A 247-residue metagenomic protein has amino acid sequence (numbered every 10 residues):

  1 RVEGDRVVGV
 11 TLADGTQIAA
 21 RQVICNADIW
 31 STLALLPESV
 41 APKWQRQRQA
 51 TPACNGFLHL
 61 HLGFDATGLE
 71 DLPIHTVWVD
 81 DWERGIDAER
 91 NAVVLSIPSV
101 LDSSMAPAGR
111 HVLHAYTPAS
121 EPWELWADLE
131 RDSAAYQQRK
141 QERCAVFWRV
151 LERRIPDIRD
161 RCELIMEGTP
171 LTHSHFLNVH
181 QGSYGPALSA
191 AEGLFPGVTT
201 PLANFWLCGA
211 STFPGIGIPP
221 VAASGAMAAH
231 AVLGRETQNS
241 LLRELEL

Functional and structural regions predicted by a protein language model:
R1-A108: Mid-domain catalytic core of redox enzymes that form a hydrophobic substrate pocket/lid adjacent to a catalytic redox
V2-E3, V232-L247: Active-site-proximal substrate-binding core of FAD-dependent oxidoreductases
I24, L62, A115, L151 (+3 more regions): Hydrophobic, well-ordered secondary-structure elements that form the walls of internal hydrophobic environments
N26, L35, P118, V146 (+3 more regions): Generic, well-ordered alpha-helical scaffold segments in large soluble proteins
F57, W126-A135, L207-T212: Glycine- and acidic
D65-L171: C-terminal segments that line or cap access tunnels to active or ligand-binding sites in enzymes and enzyme-associated
R90, V94, R153-P214: A glycine-rich dinucleotide-binding beta-alpha-beta segment and adjacent secondary-structure elements that constitute
A210-L233: A conserved FAD-binding loop/helix module that cradles the flavin
